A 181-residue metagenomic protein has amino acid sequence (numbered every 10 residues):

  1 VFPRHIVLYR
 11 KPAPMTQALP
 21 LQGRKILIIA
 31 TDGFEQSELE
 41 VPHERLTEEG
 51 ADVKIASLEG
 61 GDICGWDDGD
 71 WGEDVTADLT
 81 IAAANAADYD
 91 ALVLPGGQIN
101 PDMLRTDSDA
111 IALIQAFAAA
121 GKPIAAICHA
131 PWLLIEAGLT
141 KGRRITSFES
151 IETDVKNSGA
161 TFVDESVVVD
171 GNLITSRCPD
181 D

Functional and structural regions predicted by a protein language model:
V1-F2: Compositionally biased, low-complexity intrinsically disordered regions
H5-A120, I124, W132-E136, E152-D181: Extended, subdomain-level signal for the structured scaffold at the beginning of enzyme domains
I124-A125, I145: A short beta-strand/loop micro-motif in the catalytic core of glycosyltransferases that engages the nucleotide-sugar
C128: Catalytic nucleophile serine of serine hydrolases, specifically the conserved "nucleophile elbow" pentapeptide
K141-E149, V163-E165: Short hydrophobic/aromatic-enriched beta-strand-loop microsegments
